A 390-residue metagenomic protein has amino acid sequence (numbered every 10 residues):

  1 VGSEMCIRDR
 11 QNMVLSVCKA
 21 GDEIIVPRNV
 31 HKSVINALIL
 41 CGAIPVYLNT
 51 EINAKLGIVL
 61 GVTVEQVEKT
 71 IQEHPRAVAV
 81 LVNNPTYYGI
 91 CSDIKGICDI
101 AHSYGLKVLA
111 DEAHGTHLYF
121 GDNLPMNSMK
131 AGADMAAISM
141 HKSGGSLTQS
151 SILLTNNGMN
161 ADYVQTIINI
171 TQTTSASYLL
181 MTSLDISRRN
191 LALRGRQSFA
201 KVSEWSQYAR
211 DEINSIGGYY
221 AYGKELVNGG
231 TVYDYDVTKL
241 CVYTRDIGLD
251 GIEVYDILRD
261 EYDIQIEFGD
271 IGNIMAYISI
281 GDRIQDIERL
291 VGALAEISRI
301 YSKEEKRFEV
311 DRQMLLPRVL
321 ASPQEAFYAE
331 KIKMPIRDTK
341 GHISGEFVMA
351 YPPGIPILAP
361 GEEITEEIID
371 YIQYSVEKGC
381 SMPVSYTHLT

Functional and structural regions predicted by a protein language model:
G2-D9, T387-T390: Conserved small/polar residues in nucleotide/adenosyl-binding loops
C18-I35: Conserved PLP-anchoring active-site segment centered on the Schiff-base-forming lysine
D22, Y104-L106, A133: A short helix->loop->beta-strand "cap" motif at the edges of active sites that frequently abuts
G57-H117: Active-site phosphate-binding strand-loop segment of PLP-dependent enzymes
M126-T166, Q172-S183: Active-site PLP attachment segment
S187-R210, D286: Structural signature of PLP-dependent enzymes
Q207-Y208, N214-V384: Conserved C-terminal alpha-helix-loop-beta "cap" of PLP-dependent enzymes that closes/shapes the active-site mouth
